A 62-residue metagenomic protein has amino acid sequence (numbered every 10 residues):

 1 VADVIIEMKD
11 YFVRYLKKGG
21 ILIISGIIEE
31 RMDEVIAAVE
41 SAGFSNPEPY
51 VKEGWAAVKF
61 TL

Functional and structural regions predicted by a protein language model:
V1-L62: S-adenosylmethionine
